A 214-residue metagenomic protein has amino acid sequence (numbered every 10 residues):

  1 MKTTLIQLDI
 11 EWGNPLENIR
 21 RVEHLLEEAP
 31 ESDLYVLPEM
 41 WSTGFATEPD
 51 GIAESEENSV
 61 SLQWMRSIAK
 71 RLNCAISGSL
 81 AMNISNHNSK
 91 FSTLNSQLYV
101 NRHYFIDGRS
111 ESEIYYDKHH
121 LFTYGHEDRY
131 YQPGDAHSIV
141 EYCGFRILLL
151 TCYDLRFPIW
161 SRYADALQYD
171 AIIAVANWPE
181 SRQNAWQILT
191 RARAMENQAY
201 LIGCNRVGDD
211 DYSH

Functional and structural regions predicted by a protein language model:
M1-D9: Short beta-strand segments enriched in small/hydrophobic residues
T3, N18, L26-E54, A69 (+5 more regions): Active-site beta-strand/loop signature of hydrolases that rely on acidic residues for catalysis
D9-W12, T43-G44: Feature marks short, surface-exposed loop/turn motifs that line or immediately flank catalytic pockets and channel
P15-L25, L62: Short amphipathic alpha-helical segment that frequently serves as the phosphate-/nucleotide-binding helix
E54, N58, N95-L167, E180-I188: Active-site catalytic loop in hydrolytic enzyme cores
N58-S77, R156-H214: CN hydrolase (nitrilase-like) catalytic-core segments centered on the catalytic cysteine and neighboring Lys/Glu
G78-N83: Short beta-strand-to-loop element that shapes/binds the nucleotide-sugar donor at the catalytic cleft/hinge
I84-L98: Short, basic, low-complexity termini and linkers enriched in Ser/Thr/Gly/Pro that act as targeting/leader peptides
